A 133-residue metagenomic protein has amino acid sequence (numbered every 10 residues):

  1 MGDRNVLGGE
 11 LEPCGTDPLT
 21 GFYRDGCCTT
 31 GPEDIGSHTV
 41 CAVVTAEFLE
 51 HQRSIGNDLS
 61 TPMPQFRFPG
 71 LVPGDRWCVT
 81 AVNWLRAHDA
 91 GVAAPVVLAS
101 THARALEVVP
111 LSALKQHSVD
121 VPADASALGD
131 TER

Functional and structural regions predicted by a protein language model:
M1-E47, D120: Extended boundary segments
V43-D58: Short, basic/aromatic beta-hairpin or loop at an interaction surface
S60-R67: Short alpha-helix capping/helix-loop boundary micro-motifs
W84-E107: Short, compositionally biased
A103-R133: Glycine- and charge-enriched low-complexity intrinsically disordered segments
